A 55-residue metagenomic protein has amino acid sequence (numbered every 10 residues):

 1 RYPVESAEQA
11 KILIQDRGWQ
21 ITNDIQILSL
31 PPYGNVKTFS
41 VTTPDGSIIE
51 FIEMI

Functional and structural regions predicted by a protein language model:
R1-D45: Vicinal oxygen chelate
Y33, I52-I55: Short beta->alpha transition motifs characteristic of CBS
